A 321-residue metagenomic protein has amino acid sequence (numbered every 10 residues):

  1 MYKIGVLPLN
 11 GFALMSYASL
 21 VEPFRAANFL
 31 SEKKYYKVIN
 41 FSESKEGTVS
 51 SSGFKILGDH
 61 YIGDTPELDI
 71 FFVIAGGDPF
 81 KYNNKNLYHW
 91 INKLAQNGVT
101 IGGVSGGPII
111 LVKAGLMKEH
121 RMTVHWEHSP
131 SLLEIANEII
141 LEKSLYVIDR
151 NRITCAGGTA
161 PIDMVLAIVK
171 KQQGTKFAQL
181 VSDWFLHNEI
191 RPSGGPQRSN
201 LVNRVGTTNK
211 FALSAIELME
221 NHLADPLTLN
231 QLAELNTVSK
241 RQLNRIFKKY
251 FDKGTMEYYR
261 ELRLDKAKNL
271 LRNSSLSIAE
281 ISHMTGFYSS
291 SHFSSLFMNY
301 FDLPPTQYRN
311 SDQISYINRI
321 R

Functional and structural regions predicted by a protein language model:
Y2-G63: N-terminal beta1-alpha1 cap of cysteine-dependent amidohydrolase-like domains
I39-I101: Flexible gly/pro-rich beta->alpha loop and the following alpha-helix that scaffold active-site loops
W90-E127: Catalytic nucleophile loop
M117-L145, L180-V181: A conserved active-site-flanking secondary-structure segment within enzyme catalytic domains
Y146-C155, Q172-E217, N221, L235 (+2 more regions): Short, Lys/Arg-enriched, Trp-marked, Pro/Gly-tolerant hinge/linker segments that flank
K170-G174, F211-T228, F247, K268-S277 (+2 more regions): Basic, amphipathic alpha-helical hairpins
L218-E220, L229-L262, S282-Q307: Basic/polar phosphate-binding segments, predominantly the helix-turn-helix DNA-binding elements of transcriptional
N273, S277, S291-R321: …primarily DNA-binding HTH/wHTH and HhH modules…
